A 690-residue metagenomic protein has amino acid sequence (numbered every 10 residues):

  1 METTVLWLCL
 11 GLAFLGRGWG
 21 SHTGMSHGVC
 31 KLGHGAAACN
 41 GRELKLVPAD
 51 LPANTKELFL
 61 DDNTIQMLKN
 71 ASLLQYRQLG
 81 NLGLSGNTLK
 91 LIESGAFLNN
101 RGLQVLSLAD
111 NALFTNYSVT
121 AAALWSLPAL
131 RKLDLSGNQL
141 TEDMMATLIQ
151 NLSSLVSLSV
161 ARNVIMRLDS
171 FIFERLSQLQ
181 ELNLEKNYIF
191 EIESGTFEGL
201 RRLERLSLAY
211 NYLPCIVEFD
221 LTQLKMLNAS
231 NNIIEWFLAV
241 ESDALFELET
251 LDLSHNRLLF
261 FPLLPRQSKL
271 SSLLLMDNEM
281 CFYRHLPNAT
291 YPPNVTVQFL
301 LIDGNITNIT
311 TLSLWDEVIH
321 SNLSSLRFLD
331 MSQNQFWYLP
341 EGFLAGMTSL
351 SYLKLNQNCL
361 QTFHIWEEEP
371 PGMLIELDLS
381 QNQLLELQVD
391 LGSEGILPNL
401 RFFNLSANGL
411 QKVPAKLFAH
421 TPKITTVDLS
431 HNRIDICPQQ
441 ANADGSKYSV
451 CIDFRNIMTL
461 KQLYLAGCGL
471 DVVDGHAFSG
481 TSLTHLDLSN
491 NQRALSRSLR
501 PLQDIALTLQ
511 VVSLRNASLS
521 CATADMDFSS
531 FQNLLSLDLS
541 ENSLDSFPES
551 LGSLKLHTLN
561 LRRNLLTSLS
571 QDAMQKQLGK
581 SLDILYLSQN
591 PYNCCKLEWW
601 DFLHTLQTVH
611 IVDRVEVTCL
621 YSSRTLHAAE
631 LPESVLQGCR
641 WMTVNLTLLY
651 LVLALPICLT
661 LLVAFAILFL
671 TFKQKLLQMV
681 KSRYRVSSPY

Functional and structural regions predicted by a protein language model:
E2-Y690: Extracellular leucine-rich repeat
